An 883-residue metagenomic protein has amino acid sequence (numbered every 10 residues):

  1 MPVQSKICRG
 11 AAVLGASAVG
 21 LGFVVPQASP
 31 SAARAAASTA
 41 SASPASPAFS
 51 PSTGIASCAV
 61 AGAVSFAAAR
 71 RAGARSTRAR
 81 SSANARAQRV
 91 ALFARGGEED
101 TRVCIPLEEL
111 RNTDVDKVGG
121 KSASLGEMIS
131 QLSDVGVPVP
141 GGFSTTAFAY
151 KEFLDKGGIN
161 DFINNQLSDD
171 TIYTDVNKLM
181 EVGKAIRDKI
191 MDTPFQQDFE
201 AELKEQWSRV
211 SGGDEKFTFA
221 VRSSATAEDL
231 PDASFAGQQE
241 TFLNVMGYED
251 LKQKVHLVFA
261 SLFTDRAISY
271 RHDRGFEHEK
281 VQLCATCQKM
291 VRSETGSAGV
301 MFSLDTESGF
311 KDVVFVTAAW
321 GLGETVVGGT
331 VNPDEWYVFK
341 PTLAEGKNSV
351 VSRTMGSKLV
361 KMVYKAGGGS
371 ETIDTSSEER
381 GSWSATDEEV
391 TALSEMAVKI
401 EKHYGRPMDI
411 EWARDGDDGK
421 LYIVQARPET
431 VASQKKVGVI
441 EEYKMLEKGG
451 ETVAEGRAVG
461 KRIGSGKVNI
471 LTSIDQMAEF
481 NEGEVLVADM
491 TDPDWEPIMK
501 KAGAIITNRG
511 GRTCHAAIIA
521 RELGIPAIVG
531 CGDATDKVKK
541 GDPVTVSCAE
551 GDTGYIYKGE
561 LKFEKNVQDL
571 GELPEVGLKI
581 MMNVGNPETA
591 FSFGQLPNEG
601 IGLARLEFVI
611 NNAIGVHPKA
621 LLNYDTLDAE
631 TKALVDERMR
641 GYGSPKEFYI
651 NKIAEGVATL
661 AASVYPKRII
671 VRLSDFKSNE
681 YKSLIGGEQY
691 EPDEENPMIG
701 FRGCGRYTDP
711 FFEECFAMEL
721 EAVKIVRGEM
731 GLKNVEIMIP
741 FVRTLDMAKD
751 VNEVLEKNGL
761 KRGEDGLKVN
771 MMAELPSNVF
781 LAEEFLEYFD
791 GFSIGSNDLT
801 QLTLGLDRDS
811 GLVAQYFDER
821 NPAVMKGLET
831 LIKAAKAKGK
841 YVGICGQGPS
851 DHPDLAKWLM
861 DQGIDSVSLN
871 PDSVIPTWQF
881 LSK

Functional and structural regions predicted by a protein language model:
M1-F49: N-terminal chloroplast transit peptides
P51-A72: Selective detector of the "anchor" transmembrane alpha-helix that sits immediately C-terminal
F93-T286, R380-E388, L393, E401-G405 (+11 more regions): N-terminal beta-alpha lobe that positions the nucleotide/phosphoryl donor in ATP/NTP-coupled carboxylate activation
N160, D417, P428-S433, G438 (+3 more regions): Acidic, glycine-rich flexible loop/linker segments
W207, D214-E215, A220, A225-F235 (+5 more regions): Conserved alpha/beta-domain cores
F235-S269, T295-G367, V424-R457, K501-R509 (+5 more regions): Extended active-site and interfacial segments that coordinate phosphate-rich ligands in large catalytic machineries
G237, G405-T430: Conserved metal-phosphate-binding beta-hairpin within the catalytic cores of diverse ATP-dependent phosphoryl-transfer
V313-D409, R414-D415, E451-G464, E482 (+6 more regions): Conserved catalytic alpha/beta cores of large enzymes that bind or transform nucleotide phosphates and polynucleotides
